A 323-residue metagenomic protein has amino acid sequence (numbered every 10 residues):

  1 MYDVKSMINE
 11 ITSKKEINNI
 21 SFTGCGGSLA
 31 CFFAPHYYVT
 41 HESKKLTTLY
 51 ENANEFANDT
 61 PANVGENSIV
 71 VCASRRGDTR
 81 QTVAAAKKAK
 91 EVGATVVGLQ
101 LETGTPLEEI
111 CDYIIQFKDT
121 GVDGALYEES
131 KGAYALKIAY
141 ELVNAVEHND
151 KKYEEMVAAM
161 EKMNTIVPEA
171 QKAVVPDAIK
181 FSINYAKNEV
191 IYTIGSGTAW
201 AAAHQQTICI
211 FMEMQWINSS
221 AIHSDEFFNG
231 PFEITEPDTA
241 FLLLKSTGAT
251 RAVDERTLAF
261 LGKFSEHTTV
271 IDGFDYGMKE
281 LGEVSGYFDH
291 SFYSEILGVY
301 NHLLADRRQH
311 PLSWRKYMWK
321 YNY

Functional and structural regions predicted by a protein language model:
Y2, G26-A30, A34, E109 (+10 more regions): Conserved active-site and cofactor/substrate-binding residues in soluble primary-metabolism enzymes
Y2-T12, I17-N19, D123-G124, Y140-I222 (+1 more regions): Active-site phosphate/pyrophosphate-binding segments
I11, N58-G65, G230-E236: Short amphipathic alpha-helix with an adjacent loop that forms part of the alpha/beta core around
N18-H148, L244-T269: Glycine-rich phosphate-binding loops that contact phosphosugars or nucleotide phosphates
E55-T60, D177-K180, E226-P231: Short acidic active-site motifs
Q100-A158, F274, L281-Y323: Short alpha-helices
E161-M163, E266-G273: Aromatic-enriched
A201-T268: Internal helical hairpin/lid segments
